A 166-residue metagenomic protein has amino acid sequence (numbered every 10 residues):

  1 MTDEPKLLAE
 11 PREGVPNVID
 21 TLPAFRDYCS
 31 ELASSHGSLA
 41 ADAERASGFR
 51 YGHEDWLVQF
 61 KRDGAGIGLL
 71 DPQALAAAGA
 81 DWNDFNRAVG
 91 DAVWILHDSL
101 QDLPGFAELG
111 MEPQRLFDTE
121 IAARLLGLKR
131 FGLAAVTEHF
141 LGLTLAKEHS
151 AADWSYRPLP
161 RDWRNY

Functional and structural regions predicted by a protein language model:
T2-A135, H139: Conserved RNase H-like, two-metal-ion catalytic cores of nucleic-acid enzymes
G142: Nucleic-acid-contacting surfaces of polymerase cores and analogous helical-repeat interfaces
L145-Y166: Acidic, Mg2+-coordinating catalytic module of metal-dependent nucleases/exonucleases that use a two-metal-ion mechanism
